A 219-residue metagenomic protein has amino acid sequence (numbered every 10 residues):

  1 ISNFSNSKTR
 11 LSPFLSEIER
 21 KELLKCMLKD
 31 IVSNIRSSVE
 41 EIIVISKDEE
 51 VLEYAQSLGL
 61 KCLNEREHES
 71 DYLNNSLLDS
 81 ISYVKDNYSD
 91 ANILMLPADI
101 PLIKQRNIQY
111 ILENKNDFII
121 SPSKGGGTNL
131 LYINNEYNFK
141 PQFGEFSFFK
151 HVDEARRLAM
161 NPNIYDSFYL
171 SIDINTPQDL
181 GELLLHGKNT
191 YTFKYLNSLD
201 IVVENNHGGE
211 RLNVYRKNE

Functional and structural regions predicted by a protein language model:
I1-L11: N-terminal nucleotide-binding beta1-loop-alpha1 segment
E22-E40: A short, N-terminal amphipathic alpha-helix
V39-C62: Acidic donor-binding segment of Leloir-type glycosyltransferases
Q56-N92: Short phosphate-binding loop-to-helix
P97-P101: The conserved acidic donor/metal-binding loop of glycosyltransferases
I103-G127: Conserved donor-nucleotide/metal-binding helix-loop-beta segment in metal-dependent transferases, i.e., the alpha-helix
N134-A155, N218-E219: Short, glycine-/small-residue-rich phosphate/pyrophosphate-handling segment
E154-E219: Conserved alpha/beta core of the MobA/IspD/sugar-nucleotide pyrophosphorylase nucleotidyltransferase superfamily
